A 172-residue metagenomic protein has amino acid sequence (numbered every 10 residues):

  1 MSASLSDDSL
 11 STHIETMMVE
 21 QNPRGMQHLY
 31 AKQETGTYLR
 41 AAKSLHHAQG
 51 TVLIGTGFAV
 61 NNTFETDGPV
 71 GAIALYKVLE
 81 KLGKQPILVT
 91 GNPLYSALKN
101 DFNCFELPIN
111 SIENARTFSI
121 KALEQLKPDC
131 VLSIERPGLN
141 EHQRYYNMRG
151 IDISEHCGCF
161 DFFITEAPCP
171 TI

Functional and structural regions predicted by a protein language model:
M1-T51: Positively charged, low-complexity intrinsically disordered leader regions
L29-Q33, I54, F58-V70: Short, glycine-rich nucleotide/cofactor-binding loops
G50, D129-C130, C169: Conserved acidic residues
G55-T56, S133-P137, I172: Short beta-strand segments
E65-G83: Histidine-anchored nucleotide/phosphate-binding helix
G83-K84, A167-I172: A short helix->loop->beta-strand "cap" motif at the edges of active sites that frequently abuts
K84-G91: Short internal beta-strands
L98-T165: An acidic, phosphate/nucleotide-engaging active-site surface
